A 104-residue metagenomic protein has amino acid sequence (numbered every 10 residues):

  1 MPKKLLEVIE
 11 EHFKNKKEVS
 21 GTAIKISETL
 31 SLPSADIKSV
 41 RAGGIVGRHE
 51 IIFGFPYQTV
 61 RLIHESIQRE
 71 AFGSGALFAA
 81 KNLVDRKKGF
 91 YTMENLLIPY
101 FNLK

Functional and structural regions predicted by a protein language model:
P2-K104: C-terminal substrate-binding/catalytic lobe of Rossmann-fold NAD(P)-dependent oxidoreductases
